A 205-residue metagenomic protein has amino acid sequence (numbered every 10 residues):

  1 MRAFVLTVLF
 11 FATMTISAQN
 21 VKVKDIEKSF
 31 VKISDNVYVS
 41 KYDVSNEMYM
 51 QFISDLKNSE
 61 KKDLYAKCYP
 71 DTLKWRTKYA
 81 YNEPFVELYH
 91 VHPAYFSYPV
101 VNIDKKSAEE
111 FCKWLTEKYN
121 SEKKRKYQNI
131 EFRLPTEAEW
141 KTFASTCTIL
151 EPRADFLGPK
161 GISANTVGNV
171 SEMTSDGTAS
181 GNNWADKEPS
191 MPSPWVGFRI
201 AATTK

Functional and structural regions predicted by a protein language model:
M1-V23, F143: Bacterial Sec-dependent N-terminal signal peptides
A18-K24, V44, M48, Y98-P99 (+1 more regions): Disulfide-stabilized, aromatic/cysteine-rich ligand-recognition loop
N20-D35: Short N-terminal segments immediately surrounding and downstream of signal-peptide cleavage
S34, S40, V101, A144 (+4 more regions): Residue-level detector of conserved, well-ordered beta-strand and adjacent loop positions that form binding/recognition
D35, K126, C147-V167: Short, well-ordered junction/capping motifs at the entry into regular secondary structure
N36-T146, A202-T204: Active-site microenvironments of metalloenzymes and redox enzymes
Y42, A164-T166, S193: Active-site-proximal structural scaffolding
F111, T166-M173: Active-site-proximal alpha-helical segments within enzyme catalytic domains
